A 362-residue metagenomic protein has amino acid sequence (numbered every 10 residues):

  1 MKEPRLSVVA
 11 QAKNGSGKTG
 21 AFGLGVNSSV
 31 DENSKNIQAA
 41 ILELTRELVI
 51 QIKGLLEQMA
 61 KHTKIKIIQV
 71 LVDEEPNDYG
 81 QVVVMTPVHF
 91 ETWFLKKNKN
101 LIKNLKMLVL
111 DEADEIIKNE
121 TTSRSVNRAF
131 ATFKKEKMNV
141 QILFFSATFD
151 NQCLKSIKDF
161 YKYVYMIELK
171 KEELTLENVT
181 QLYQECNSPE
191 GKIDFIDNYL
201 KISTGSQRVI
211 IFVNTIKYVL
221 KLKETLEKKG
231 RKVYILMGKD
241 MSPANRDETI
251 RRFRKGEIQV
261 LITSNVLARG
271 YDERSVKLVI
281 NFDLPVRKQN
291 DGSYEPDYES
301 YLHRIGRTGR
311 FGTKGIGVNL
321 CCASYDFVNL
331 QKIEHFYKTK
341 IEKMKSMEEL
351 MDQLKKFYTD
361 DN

Functional and structural regions predicted by a protein language model:
R5, F133-V140, K201-Q207, Y218-E224 (+6 more regions): Arginine-glycine-biased low-complexity disordered regions
S7-S16, N27-I52, T63-I67, K134-N139 (+1 more regions): Conserved SF1/SF2 helicase motif Ia
F22, I52-K53, T92-N98, E112-A129 (+3 more regions): Conserved ATPase-coupling elements of RecA-like P-loop NTPase cores
S34-K96, N104-M107, E224, R231-L236: Conserved nucleic-acid-binding Ia/Ib motif block in the N-terminal RecA-like helicase ATPase lobe
Y79-F94, I250-R269: Conserved two-lobed SF2 helicase motor
P87, D111-A113, T215, F282-D283: Walker B catalytic acidic pair
N100-E172, I333: Post-DEXD/H (motif II) to motif III coupling segment of the RecA-like Helicase ATP-binding lobe
R128-F130, N178-K228: Conserved interdomain hinge at the start of the Helicase C-terminal
